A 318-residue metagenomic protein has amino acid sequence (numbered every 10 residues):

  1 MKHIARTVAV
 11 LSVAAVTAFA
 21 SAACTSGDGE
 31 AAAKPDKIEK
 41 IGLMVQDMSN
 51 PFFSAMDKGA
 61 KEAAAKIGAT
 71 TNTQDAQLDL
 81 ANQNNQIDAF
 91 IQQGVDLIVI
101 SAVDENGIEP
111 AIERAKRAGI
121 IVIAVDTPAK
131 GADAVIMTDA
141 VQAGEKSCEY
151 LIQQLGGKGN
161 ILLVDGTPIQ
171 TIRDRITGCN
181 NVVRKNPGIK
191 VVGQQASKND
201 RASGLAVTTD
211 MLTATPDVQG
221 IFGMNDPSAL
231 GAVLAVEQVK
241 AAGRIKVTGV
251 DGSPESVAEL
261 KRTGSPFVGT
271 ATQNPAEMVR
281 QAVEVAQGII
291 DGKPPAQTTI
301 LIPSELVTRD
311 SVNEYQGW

Functional and structural regions predicted by a protein language model:
K2-T7, S12-V13, T17, A23-W318: A residue-level marker of the well-folded mature domains of exported/periplasmic proteins
